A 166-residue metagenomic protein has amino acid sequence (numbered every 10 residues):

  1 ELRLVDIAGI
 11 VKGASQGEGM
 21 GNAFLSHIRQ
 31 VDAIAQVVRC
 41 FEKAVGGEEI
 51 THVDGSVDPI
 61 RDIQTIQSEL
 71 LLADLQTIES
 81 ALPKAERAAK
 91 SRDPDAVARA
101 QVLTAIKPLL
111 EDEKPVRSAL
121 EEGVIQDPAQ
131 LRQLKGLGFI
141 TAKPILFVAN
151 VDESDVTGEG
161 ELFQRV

Functional and structural regions predicted by a protein language model:
E1-A33, F41-Q67, E122-L137, L162-F163: Switch II of P-loop NTPase G domains
E1-G19, H27, Q67-L71, L75-Q76 (+2 more regions): Conserved ASCE/P-loop NTPase catalytic core
R3, V31-R39, P59-A85, V102-S118 (+1 more regions): Conserved beta-strand/loop subsegment of P-loop NTPase cores
V37, G47-E48, S91, V116: A generic "cationic amphipathic patch" detector
H52-V53, D74, V156: A short, ordered amphipathic alpha-helix with a cationic face
K84-V166: C-terminal-of-GTPase-core extension/linker across diverse P-loop GTPases
